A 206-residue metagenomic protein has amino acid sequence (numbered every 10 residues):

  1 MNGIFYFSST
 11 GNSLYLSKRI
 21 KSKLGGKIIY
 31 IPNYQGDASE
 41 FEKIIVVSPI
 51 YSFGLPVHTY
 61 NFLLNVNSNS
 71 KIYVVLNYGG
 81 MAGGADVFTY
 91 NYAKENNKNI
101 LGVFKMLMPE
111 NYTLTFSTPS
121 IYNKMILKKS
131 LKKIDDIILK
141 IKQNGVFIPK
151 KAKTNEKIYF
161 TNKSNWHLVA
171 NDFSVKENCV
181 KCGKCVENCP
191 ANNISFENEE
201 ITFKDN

Functional and structural regions predicted by a protein language model:
N2-I4, S8-Y34, S39-L168: FMN-binding flavodoxin-like domain, especially the glycine-rich phosphate-binding loop
L168-S174: Short, charged alpha-helical interaction segments and adjacent helix-coil junctions
S174-V175, V180, K184-T202, N206: Iron-sulfur cluster-binding cysteine motifs and their immediate structural context in ferredoxin-like electron-transfer
